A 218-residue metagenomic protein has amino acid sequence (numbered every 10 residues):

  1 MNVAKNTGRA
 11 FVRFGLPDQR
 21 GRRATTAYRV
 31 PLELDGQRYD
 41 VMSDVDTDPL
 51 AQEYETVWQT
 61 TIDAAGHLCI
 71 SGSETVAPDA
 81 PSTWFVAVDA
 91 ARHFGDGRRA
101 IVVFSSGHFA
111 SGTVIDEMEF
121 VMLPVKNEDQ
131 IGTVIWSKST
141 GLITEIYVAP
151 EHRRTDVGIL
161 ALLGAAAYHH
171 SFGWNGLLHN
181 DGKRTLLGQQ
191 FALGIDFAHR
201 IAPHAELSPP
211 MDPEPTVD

Functional and structural regions predicted by a protein language model:
M1-R153, L163-G176, K183-Q189, D196-D218: Non-catalytic substrate-recognition and accessory regions of acyl/acetyltransferase enzymes
D156-L160: Glycine-rich phosphate-binding loop
